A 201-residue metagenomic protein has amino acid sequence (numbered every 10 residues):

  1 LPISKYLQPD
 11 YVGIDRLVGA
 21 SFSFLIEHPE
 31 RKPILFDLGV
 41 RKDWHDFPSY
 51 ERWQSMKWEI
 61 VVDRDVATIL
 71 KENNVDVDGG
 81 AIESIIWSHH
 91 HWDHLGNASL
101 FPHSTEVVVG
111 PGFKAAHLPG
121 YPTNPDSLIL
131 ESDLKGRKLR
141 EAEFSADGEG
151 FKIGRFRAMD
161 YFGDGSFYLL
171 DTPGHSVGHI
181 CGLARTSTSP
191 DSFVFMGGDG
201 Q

Functional and structural regions predicted by a protein language model:
P2-T68, Y161, G182-D199: Conserved beta-strand hairpin/beta-sheet module of binuclear metal-dependent hydrolase folds, prominently
V18-F22, H103, K135, R157 (+2 more regions): Residues that flank catalytic or metal-binding motifs in active/ligand-binding sites
S21-S23, R31, I82-I85, S104 (+2 more regions): Extracellular structured ligand-interaction cores
L35-L38, A81-H89, V109-G110, D171-G174 (+1 more regions): Active-site neighborhood of phospho(di)ester-bond hydrolases with catalytic His/Asp-centered motifs
W44-V108: Active-site metal-binding motif and surrounding structural segment of the metallo-beta-lactamase
I60-A81, L100, G110-D171: Metallo-beta-lactamase
A116-G120, V194-Q201: Extended hydrophobic/aromatic segments used for targeting, binding, or gating
Y168-T186: C-terminal, well-structured subdomains that either form a transmembrane helix-short loop-helix hairpin in multi-pass
